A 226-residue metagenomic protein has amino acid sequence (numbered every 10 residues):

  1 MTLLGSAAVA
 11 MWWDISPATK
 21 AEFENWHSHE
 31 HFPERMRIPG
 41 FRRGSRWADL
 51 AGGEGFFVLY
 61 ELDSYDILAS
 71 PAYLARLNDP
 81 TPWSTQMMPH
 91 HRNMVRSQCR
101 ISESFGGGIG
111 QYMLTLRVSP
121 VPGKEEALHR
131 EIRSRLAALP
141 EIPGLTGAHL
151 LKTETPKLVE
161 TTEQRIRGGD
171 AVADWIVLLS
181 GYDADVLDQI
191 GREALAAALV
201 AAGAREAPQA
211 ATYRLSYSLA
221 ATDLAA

Functional and structural regions predicted by a protein language model:
M1-A226: Macromolecular interaction modules
